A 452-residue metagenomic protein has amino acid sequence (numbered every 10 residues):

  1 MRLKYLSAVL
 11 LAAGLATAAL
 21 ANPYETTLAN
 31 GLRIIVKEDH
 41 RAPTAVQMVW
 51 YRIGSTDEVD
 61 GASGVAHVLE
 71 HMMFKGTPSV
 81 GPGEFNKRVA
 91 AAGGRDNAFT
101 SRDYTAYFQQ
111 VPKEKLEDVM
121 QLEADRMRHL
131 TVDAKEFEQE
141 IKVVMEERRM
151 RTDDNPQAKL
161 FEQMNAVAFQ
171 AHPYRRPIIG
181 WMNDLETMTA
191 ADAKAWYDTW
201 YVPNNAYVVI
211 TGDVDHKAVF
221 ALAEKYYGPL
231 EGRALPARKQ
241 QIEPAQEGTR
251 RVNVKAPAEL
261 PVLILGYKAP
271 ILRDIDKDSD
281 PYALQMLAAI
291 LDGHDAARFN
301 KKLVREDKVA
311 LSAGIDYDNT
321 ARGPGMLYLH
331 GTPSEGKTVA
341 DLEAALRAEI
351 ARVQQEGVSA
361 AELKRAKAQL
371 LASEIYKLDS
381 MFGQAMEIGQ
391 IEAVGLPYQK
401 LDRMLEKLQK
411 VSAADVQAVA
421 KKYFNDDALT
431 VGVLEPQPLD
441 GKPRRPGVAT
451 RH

Functional and structural regions predicted by a protein language model:
M1-L20: Gram-negative bacterial Sec-dependent N-terminal signal peptides
A18-N22, Q246-G248: Short acidic, Pro/Gly- and aromatic-enriched capping/linker segments at domain boundaries
L20-Y51, S55: Mature N-terminal segment immediately following signal peptide/propeptide cleavage in secreted/periplasmic
P23, Q47-Q110, R176-I179, G293-V309 (+1 more regions): M16/MPP (pitrilysin/insulinase) zinc-metallopeptidase core fold and M16-derived inactive scaffolds
T27, E84-L235, N253, L263 (+1 more regions): Charge-rich, well-structured scaffold segments of protease-associated domains
H40-A42, V202, A258-E259: Short strand-connecting beta-turns/loops that link adjacent beta-strands
V46-V49, V262-Y267, G432: Active-site-flanking beta-strand signature of metal-NTP-handling nucleotidyl enzymes and homologous cyclase-like
R149, A166, L235-A296: His/Glu-based metal-binding/catalytic segments typifying zinc-dependent metallopeptidases
